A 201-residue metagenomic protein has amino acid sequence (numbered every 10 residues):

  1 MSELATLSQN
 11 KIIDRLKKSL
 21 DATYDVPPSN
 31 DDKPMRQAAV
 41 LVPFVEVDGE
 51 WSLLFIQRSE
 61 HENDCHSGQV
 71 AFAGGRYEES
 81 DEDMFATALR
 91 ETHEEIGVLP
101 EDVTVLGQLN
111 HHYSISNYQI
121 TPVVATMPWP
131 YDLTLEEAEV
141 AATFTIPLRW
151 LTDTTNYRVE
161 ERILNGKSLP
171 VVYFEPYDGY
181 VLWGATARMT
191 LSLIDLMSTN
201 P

Functional and structural regions predicted by a protein language model:
M1-A71, R76-E94, V98-Y131, R149 (+1 more regions): N-terminal leader/linker segments that precede catalytic domains of diphosphate-processing enzymes
L133-W150: Acidic, glycine-rich loop-and-strand cores that form catalytic or ligand-binding grooves in diverse globular domains
E137, T155, I194: Short, flexible helix/strand-to-coil boundary loops that buttress conserved ligand/catalytic motifs in alpha/beta
T155, V159-I163: Acidic, negatively charged sequence signal that fires either on conserved catalytic/metal-binding carboxylates
